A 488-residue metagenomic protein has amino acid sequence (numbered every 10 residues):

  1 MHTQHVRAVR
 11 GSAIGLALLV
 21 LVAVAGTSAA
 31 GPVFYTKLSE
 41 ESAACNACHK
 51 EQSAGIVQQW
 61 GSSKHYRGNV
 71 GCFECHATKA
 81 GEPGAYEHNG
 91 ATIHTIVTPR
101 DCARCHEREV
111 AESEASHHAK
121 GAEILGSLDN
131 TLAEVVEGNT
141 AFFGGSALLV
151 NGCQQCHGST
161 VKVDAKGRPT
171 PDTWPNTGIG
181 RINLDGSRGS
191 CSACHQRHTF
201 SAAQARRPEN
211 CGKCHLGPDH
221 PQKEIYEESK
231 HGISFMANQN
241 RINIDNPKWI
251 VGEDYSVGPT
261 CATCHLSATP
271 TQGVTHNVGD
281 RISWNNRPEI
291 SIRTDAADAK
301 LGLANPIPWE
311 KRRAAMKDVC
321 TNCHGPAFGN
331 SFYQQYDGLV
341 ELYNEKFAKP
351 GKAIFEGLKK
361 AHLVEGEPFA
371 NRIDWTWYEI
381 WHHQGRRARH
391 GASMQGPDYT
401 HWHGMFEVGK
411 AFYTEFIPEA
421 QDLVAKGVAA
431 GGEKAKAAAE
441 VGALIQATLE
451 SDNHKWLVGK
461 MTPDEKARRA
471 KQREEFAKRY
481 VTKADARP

Functional and structural regions predicted by a protein language model:
M1-R10: N-terminal secretory signal peptides that target proteins for export/translocation
V9-I14, A47: Residue-level detector of bioactive/disordered segments in secreted/extracellular proteins and virion assembly
A13-V24: Bacterial N-terminal signal peptides
G26-P488: Short sequence/structural segments immediately N-terminal
